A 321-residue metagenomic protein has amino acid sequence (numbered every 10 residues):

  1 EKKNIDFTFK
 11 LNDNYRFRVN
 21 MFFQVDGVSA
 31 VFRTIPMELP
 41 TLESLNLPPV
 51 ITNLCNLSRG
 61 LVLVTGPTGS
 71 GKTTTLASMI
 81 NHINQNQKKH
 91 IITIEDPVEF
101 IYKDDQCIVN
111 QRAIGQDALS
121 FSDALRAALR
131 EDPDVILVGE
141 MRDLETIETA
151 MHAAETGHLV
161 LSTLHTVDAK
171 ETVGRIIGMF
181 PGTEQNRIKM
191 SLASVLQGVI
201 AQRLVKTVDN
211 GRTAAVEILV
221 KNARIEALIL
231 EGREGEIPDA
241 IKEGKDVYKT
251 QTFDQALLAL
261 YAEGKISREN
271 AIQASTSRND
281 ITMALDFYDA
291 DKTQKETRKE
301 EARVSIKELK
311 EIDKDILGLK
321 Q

Functional and structural regions predicted by a protein language model:
E1-Q321: Short, flexible helix-loop junctions that flank or precede catalytic/ligand sites
